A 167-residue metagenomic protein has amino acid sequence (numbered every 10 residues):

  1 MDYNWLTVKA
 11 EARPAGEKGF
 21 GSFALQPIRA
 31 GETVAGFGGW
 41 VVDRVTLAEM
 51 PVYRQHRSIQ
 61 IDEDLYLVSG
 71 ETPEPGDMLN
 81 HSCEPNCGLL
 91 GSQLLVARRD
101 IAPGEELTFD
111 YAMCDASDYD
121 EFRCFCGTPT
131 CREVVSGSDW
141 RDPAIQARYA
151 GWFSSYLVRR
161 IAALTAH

Functional and structural regions predicted by a protein language model:
M1-H167: Conserved catalytic SET/PR domain of SAM-dependent protein methyltransferases, capturing the structural core that binds
